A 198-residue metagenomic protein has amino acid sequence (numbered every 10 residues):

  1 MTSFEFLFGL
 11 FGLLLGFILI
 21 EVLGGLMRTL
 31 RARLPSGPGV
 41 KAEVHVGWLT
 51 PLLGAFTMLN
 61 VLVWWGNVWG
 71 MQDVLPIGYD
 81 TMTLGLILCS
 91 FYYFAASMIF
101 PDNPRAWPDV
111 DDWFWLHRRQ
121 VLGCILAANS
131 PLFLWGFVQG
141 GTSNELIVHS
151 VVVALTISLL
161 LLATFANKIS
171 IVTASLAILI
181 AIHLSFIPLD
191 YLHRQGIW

Functional and structural regions predicted by a protein language model:
M1-I20: Hydrophobic transmembrane alpha-helical segments in integral membrane proteins
V22-V44: Membrane-interface helix-loop junction between the first two transmembrane segments
H45-G70: A generic, lipid-embedded transmembrane alpha helix
N67-I77, V138-N144, Q195-I197: Membrane-interface helix termini and inter-helical loops of multi-pass transporters
M82-V151: Membrane-proximal helix-loop-helix units in multi-pass membrane proteins
L162-I182: Interfacial loop-to-transmembrane junctions
S185-W198: Juxtamembrane boundary at the C-terminal end of a transmembrane helix
